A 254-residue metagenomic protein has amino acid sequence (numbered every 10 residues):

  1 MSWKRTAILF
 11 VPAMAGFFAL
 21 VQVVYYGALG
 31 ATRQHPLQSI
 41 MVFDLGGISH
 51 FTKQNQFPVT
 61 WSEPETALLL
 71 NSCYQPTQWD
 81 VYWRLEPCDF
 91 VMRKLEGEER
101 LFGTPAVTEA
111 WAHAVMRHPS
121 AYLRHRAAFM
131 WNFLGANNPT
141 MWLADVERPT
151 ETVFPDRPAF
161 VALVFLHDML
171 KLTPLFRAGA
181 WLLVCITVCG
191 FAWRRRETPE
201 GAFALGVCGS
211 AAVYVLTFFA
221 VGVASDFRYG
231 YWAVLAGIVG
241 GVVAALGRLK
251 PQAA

Functional and structural regions predicted by a protein language model:
M1, T187-F191, A211-V215, V234-P251: Transmembrane alpha-helices and membrane-interface helical segments of multi-pass integral membrane enzymes
S2-G16, A254: Membrane-interfacial entry segments at the cytosolic side of transmembrane helices
A13-V23, V184-F191: Hydrophobic core of alpha-helical transmembrane segments in multi-pass integral membrane proteins
A15-V23, G209-A220: Aromatic-anchored segments of alpha-helical transmembrane domains
F17-M41: Hydrophobic alpha-helical transmembrane segments in integral membrane proteins
T32-T152: Membrane-proximal stem/loop segments at transmembrane-domain junctions that anchor or position
Y122-V207: Membrane-interface anchor segments at the N-terminal boundary of transmembrane helices in multi-pass membrane enzymes
F219-A233: Membrane-interface catalytic loops of GT-C/OST-like multi-pass glycosylation enzymes that act
